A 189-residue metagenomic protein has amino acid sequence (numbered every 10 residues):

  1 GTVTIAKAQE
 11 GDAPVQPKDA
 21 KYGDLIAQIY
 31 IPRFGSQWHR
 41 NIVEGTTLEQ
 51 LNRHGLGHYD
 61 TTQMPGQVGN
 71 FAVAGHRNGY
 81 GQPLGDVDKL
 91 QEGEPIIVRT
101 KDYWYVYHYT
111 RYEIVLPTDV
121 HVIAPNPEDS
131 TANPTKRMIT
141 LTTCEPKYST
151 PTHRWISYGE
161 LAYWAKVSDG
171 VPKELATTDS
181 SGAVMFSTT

Functional and structural regions predicted by a protein language model:
G1-T189: Solvent-exposed, non-transmembrane regions of membrane-associated and secreted proteins
